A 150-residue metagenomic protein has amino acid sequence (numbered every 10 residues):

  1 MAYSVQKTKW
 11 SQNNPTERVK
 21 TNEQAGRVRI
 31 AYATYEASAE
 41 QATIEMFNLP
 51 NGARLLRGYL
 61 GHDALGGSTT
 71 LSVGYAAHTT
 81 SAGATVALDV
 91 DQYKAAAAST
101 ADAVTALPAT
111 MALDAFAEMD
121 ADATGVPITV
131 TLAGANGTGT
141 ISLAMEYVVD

Functional and structural regions predicted by a protein language model:
A2-D150: Surface-exposed, low-hydrophobicity beta-strand/loop segments enriched in small/polar/acidic residues
